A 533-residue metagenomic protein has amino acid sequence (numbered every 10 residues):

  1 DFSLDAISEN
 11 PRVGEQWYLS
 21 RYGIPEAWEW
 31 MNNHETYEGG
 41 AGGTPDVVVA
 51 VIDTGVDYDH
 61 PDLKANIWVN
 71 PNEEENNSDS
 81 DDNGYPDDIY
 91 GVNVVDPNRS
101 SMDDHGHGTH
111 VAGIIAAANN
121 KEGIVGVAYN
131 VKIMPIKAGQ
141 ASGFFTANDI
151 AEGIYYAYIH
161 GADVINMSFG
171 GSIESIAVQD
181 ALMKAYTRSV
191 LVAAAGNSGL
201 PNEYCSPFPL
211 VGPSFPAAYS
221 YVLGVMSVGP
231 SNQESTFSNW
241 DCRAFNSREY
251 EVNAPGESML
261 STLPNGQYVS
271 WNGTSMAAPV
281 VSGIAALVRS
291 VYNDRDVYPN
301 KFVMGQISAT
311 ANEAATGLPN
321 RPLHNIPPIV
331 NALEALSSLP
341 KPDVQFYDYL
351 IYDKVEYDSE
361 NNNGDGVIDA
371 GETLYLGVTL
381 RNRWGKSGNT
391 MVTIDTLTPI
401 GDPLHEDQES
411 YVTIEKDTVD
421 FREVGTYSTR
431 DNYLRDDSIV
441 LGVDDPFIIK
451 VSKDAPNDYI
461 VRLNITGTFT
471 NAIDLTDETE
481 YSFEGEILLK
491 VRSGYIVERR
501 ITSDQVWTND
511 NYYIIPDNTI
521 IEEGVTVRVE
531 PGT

Functional and structural regions predicted by a protein language model:
D1-V48, V56-D62: Protease zymogen maturation seam
S3-L4, V125, P135, D149-F169 (+5 more regions): C-terminal subdomain of the subtilisin-like protease fold in secreted/lumenal serine endopeptidases
T54, D82, D88-A177, M226-G229 (+2 more regions): Subtilisin-like peptidase catalytic core
T54-S101, A118, Y129-S142, E203-S214 (+2 more regions): Peri-catalytic substrate-binding/gating loops that frame the active-site cleft of hydrolases
S214-S290: Extracellular S/T/G-rich loop segment that most often corresponds to the catalytic His/Ser-adjacent loop
E406-D454: Intrinsically disordered, low-complexity Pro/Gly/Ser/Thr-rich segments with frequent PxxP/GP/PP motifs and embedded
D436-V491: Terminal connector regions
T508-T533: Extracellular beta-helix/beta-solenoid repeat scaffolds
